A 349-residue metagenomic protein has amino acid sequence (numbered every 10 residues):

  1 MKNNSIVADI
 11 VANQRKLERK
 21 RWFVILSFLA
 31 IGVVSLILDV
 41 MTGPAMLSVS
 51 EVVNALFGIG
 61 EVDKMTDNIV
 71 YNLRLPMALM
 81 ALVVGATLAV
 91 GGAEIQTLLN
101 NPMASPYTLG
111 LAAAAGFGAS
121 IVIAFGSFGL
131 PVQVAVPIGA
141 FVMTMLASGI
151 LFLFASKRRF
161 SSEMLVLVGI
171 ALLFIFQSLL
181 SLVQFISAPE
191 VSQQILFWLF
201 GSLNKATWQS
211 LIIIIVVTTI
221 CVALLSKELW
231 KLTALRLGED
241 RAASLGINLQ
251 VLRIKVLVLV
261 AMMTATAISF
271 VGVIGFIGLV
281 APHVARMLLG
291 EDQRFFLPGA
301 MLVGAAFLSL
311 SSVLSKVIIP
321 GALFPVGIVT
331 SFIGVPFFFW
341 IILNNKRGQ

Functional and structural regions predicted by a protein language model:
K2-Q349: Alpha-helical transmembrane segments in inner-membrane proteins
